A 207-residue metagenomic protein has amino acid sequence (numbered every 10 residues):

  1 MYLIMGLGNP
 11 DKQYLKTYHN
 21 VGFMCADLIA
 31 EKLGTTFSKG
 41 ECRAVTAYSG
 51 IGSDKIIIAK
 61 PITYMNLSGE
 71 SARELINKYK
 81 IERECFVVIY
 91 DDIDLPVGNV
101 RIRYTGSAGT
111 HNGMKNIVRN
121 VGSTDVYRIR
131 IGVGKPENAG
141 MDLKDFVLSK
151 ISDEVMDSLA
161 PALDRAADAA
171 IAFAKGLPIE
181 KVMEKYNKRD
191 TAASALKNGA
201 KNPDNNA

Functional and structural regions predicted by a protein language model:
Y2-T105, M114-R119, S123-I129, P136-D142 (+1 more regions): Nucleotide and nucleotide-moiety/phosphate-recognizing core
A108: Phosphate- and other anionic-substrate recognition elements at nucleic-acid/protein interfaces
I131-G134, I151: Short, loop-centered acidic/histidine patches that primarily coordinate divalent metals
D145-M156, A162: Active-site-adjacent mobile loop/cap segments within catalytic or ligand-binding domains
